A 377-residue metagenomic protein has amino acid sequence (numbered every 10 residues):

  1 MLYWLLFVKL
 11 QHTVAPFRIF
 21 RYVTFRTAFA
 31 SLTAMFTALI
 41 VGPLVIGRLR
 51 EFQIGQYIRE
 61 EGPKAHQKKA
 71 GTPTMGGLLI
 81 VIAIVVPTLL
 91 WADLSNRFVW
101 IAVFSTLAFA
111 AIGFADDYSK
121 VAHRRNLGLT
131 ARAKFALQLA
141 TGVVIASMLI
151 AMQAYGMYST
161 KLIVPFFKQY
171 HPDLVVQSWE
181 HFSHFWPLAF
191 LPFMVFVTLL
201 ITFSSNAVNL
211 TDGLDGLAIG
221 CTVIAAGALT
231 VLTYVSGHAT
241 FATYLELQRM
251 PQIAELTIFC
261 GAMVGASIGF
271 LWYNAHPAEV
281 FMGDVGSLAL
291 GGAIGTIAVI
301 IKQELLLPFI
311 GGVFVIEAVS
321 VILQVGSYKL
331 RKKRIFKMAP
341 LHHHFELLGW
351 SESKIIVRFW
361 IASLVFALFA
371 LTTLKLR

Functional and structural regions predicted by a protein language model:
L2-V45, I80-A111, I145-Q169, A189-R377: Alpha-helical transmembrane segments
P43-E61: Membrane-interface helix-loop junction between the first two transmembrane segments
L49, Y118-L127, A278-E279: Membrane-interfacial helix termini and the short, flexible loops that connect transmembrane helices in multi-pass
I58-T72, N126-L137, H342, L347: Juxtamembrane helix-capping/reentrant segments at transmembrane boundaries
S95-V103, A122-L137: Membrane-interfacial loop-to-helix junctions in multi-pass inner-membrane proteins
A111-Y118: Alpha-helical transmembrane segments within multi-pass membrane transporters and channels
K168-E180: A short, charged helix-loop
